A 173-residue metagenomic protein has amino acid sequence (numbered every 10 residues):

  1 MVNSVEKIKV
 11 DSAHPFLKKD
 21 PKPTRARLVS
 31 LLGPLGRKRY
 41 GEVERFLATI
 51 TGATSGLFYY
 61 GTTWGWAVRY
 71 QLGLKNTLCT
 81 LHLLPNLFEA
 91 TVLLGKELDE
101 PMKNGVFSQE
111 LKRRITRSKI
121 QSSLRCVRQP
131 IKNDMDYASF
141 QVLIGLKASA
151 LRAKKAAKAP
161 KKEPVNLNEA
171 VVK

Functional and structural regions predicted by a protein language model:
M1-T62: Charge-rich, low-complexity N-terminal segments
N3-V5, E110-V172: Well-ordered alpha/beta subsegment
K9-K22, A67-T77, A150-A153: Short N-terminal helix-initiation segments at or just after the protein's N-terminus
K19, E89-V106, S149-N168: Hydrophobic transmembrane alpha-helix bundles
Y59-K119: Short, conserved beta-strand/beta-arch hydrophobic-aromatic motifs that form part of recognition grooves or interface
